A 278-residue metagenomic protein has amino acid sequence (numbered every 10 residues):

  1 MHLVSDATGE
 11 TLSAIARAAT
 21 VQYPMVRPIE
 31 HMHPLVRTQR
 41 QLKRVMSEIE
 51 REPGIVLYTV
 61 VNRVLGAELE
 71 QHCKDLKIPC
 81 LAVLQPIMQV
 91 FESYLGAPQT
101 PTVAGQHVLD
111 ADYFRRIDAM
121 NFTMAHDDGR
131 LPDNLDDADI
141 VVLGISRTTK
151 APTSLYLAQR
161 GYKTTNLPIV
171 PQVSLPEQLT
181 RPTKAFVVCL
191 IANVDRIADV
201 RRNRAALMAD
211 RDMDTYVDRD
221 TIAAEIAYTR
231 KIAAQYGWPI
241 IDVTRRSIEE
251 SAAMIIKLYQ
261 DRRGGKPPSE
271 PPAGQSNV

Functional and structural regions predicted by a protein language model:
H2, K74-D118, R219-E225, K231: Ser/Thr/Gly-rich flexible loops in soluble cytosolic domains mediating phosphotransfer, phosphorylation
E30-Q39, I169-P171, T244-R245: Short beta->alpha junction loops
M32-V60: Metallocofactor- and cofactor-centric catalytic cores in central/energy metabolism, strongly enriched
I117-T164: Internal active-site segments that recognize and position negatively charged phosphoryl groups and nucleotide moieties
T123-D127, N203, D210-S251: Small-molecule kinase domains that catalyze NTP-dependent phosphoryl transfer to phosphate-bearing small molecules
A158-R160, V170-V200, R204, R262: ATP-dependent NMP and nucleoside kinases share a basic, alpha-helical "lid"
K184-A224, P267-P268: A glycine- and Lys/Arg-enriched "phosphate-lid" helix/loop adjacent to the NTP-binding pocket of small-molecule kinases
I232-V278: NTP-dependent small-molecule kinase module
